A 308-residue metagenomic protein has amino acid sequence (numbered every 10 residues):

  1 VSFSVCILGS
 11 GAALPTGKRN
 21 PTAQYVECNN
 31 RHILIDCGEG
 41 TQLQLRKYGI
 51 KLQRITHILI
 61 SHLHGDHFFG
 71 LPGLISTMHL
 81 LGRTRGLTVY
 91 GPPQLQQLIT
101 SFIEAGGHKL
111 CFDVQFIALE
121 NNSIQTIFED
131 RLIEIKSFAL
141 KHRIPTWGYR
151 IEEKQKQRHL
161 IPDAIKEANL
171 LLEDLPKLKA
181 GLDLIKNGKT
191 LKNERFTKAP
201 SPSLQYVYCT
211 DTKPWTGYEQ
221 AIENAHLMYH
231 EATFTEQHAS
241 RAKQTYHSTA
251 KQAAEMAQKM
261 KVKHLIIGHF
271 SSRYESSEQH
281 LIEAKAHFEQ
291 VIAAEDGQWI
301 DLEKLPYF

Functional and structural regions predicted by a protein language model:
V1-Y48, G86, Y149-I151, R158 (+2 more regions): Conserved beta-strand hairpin/beta-sheet module of binuclear metal-dependent hydrolase folds, prominently
C6, Y90, Q115-E120, K136-F138 (+1 more regions): General small-molecule cofactor/ligand-binding pocket signal
I35-G38, I55-L63, P92, V207-T212 (+3 more regions): Active-site neighborhood of phospho(di)ester-bond hydrolases with catalytic His/Asp-centered motifs
E39-Y90, A118-E120: Active-site metal-binding motif and surrounding structural segment of the metallo-beta-lactamase
L45, L71-L74, I99-F102, Y218 (+1 more regions): Hydrophobic packing residues within well-ordered alpha-helices of enzyme cores
R83-L87, P93-E120: Active-site neighborhood of divalent metal-dependent phosphoester bond hydrolases
E120-I267, S276-I282, H287, E303-F308: Metal-dependent phosphodiesterase/nuclease catalytic metal-binding core
E289-W299: Conserved phosphate-binding/catalytic loops in two-lobed NTP-binding clefts
